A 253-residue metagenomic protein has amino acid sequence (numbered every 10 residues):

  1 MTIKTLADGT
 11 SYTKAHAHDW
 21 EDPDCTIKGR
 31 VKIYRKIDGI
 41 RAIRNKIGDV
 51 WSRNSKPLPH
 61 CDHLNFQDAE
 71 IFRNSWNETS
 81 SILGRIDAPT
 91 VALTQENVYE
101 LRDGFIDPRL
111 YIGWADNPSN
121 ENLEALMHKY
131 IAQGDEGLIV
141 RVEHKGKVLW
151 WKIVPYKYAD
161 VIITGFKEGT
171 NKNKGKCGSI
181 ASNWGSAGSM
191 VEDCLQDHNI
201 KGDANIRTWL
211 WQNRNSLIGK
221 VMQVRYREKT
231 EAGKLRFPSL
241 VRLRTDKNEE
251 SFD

Functional and structural regions predicted by a protein language model:
M1-I47, G165, A187: RNA/tRNA-interacting regions in translation and RNA-turnover enzymes
I3, L110-Y158: Amphipathic alpha-helical
C25-D107, F252: Covalent nucleotidyltransferase
G29, R35, N65-W76, I139-V142 (+2 more regions): Flexible glycine-rich surface loops and low-complexity tracts that mediate binding to linear polymers
D49-K56, S182-M190: Catalytic Cys-His active-site segments of thiol-dependent hydrolases/isopeptidases
S75-N97, G185-D253: Intrinsically disordered, low-complexity regulatory tails
Y156-K172: Structural detector for short beta-strands of small beta-barrel domains
T170-A181: Short aromatic-glycine-enriched beta-strand elements
